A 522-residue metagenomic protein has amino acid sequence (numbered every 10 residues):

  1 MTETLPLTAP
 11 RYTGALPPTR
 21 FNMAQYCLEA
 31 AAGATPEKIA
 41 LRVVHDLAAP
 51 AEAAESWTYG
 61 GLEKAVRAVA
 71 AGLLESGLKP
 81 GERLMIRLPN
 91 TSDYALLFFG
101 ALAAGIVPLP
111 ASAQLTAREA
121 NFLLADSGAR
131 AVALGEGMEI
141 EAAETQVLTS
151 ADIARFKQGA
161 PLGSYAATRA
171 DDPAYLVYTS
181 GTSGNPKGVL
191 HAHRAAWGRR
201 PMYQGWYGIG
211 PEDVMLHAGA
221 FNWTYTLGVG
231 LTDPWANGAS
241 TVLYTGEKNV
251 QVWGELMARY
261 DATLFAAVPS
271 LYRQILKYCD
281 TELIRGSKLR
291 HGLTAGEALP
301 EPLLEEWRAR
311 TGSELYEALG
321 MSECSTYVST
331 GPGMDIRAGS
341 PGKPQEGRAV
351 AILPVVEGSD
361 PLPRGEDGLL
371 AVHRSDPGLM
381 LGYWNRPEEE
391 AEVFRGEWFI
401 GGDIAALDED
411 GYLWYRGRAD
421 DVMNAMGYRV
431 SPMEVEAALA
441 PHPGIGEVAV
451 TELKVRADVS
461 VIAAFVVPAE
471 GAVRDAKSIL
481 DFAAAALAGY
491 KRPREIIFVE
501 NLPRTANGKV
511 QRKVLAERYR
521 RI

Functional and structural regions predicted by a protein language model:
P36-I39, A160-Y178, G184-N185, G208-V214: Conserved pre-ATP/AMP-binding loop-to-beta segment of ANL
E37-T91, A95-F99, T116-N121: Conserved AMP-binding/adenylate-forming core of the ANL superfamily
S56-G60, A174-G198: Conserved AMP-binding A3 loop
L115, F265, D376, L381 (+4 more regions): AMP-binding/adenylate-forming catalytic core of the ANL superfamily
W197-V214, T224-L264, Y278: Conserved AMP-binding/adenylation subdomain of ANL enzymes
A262-A267, L276-R337, A349: Gly/Ser/Thr-rich phosphate-binding loop
G347, G358-E392, V430: Conserved ATP/PPi-binding loop(s) of AMP-dependent carboxylate-activating enzymes
A351-H373, A406-D410, A472-A476, Q511: Conserved beta-loop-beta connector loops within the AMP-binding
